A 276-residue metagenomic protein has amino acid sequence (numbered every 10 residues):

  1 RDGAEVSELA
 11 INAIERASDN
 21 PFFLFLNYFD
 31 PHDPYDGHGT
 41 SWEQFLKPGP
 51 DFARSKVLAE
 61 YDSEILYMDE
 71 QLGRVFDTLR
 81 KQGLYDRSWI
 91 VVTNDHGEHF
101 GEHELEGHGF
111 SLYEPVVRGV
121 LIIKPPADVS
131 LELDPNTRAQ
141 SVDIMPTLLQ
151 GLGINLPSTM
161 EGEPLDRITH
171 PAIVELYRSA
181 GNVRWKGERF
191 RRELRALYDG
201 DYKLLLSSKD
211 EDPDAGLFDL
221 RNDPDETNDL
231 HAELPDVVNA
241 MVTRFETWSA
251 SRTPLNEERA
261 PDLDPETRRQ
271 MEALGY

Functional and structural regions predicted by a protein language model:
R1-Y276: Catalytic domains that recognize anionic headgroups
